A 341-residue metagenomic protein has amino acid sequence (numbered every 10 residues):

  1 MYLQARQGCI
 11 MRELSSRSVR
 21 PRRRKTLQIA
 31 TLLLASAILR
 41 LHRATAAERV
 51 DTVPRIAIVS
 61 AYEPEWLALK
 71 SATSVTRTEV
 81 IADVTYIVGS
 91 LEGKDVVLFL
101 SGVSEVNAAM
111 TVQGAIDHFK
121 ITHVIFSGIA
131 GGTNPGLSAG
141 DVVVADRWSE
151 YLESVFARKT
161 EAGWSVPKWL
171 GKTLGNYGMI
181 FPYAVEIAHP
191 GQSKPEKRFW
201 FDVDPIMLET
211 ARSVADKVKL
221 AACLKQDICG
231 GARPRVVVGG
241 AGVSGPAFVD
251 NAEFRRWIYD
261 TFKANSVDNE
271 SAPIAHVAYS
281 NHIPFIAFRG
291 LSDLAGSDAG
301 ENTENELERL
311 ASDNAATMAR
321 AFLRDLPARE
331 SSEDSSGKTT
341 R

Functional and structural regions predicted by a protein language model:
M1-R22: N-terminal secretory signal peptides that target proteins for export/translocation
I10, E65-W66, E105, V267: Alpha-helix N-cap/loop-to-helix initiation residues
R22-Q28, H42: N-terminal export leaders
I29-L34: Sec-dependent N-terminal signal peptides
S36-A44: C-terminal segment of classical bacterial N-terminal signal peptides
E48-I56, V80-R341: Glycine-rich phosphate- or other oxyanion-binding loops that anchor nucleotides, phosphorylated ligands
A57-E63, L69: Mature N-terminal segment immediately following signal peptide/propeptide cleavage in secreted/periplasmic
A72-T76: Short Gly/aromatic-enriched secondary-structure transition segments
